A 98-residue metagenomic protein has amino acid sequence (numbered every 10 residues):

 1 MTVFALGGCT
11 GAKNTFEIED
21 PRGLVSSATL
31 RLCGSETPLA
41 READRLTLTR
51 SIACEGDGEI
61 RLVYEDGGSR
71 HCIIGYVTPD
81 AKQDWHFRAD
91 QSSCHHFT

Functional and structural regions predicted by a protein language model:
M1-G7: Sec-dependent bacterial lipoprotein signal peptides
G8-A12: Bacterial signal peptide processing site
N14-L24: Asparagine-centered strand-capping/turn motif at beta-strand->loop junctions
G23-G34: Short, ordered, surface-exposed loop/turn motifs in non-cytosolic proteins
T37-A43: Short beta-strand segments within Ig-like beta-sandwich modules, predominantly Fibronectin type-III
L46-S51: Exposed aromatic-hydrophobic patches
E55-D66: A short, solvent-exposed beta-strand micro-motif common in secreted/extracellular proteins
R70-T98: Extracellular beta-sheet/turn segments enriched in Thr/Pro/Gly and aliphatic residues
